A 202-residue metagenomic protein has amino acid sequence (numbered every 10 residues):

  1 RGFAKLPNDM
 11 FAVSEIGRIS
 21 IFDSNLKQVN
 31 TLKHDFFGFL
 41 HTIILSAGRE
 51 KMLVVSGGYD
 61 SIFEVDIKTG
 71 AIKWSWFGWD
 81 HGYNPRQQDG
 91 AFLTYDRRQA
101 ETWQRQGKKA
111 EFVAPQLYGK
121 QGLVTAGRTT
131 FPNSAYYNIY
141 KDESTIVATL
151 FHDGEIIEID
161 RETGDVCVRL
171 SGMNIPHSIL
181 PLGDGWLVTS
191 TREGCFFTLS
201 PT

Functional and structural regions predicted by a protein language model:
R1, K33, K73-T130, T202: Surface-exposed loop and turn segments in beta-propeller and other repeat-based domains that flank or scaffold
R1, L6, S178-T202: Loop/turn-rich, solvent-exposed surfaces of beta-rich toroidal or solenoidal domains
R1-I21, L26-I44: Blade-loop segments of beta-propeller domains
R1-L6, I43-G48, G127-D142, I179-P181: Structural signature of eukaryotic scaffold interfaces centered on beta-propeller domains
L6, A12-I16, V54-Y59, V147-H152 (+1 more regions): Conserved beta-strand positions in repeat-built beta-propeller and related beta-rich domains
I19-I21, D60-F63, G154-I157, G194-F197: Structural signal for beta-propeller blades
D23-K27, D66-G70, D160-G164, S200-P201: Short loop/turn segments that connect beta-strands within beta-propeller blades
D35-G38, G127-T129, G172-N174: Short loop/turn positions that demarcate and connect the beta-strands within blades of beta-propeller repeat domains
